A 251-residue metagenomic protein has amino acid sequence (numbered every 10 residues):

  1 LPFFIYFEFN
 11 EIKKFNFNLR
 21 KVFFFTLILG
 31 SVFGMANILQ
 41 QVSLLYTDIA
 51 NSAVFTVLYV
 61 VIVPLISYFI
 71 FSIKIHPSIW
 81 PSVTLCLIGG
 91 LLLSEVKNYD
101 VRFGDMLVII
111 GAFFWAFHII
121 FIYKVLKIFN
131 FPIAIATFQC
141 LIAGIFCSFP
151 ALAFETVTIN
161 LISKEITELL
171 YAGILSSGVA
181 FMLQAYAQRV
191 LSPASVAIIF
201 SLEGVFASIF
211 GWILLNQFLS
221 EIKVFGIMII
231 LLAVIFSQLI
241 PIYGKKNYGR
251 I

Functional and structural regions predicted by a protein language model:
L1-I28, Q41, Y46, Y68-P81 (+6 more regions): Membrane-interface interhelical linkers
P2-E8, Y59-P81, V205-F225: C-terminal transmembrane-helix exit sites in multi-pass transporters
I5, E165-T167, L175, S201-I251: C-terminal-most transmembrane helix of multi-pass membrane proteins
F24, I28-S31, L58, W80-L85 (+6 more regions): Hydrophobic residues within alpha-helical transmembrane segments of multi-pass solute transporters/permease subunits
G30, G34, I38, V60-L65 (+6 more regions): Hydrophobic/small/kink-forming positions within alpha-helical transmembrane segments of polytopic membrane proteins
Q41-Y59, F103-F114, S163-L175, M228-I230: Structural signature of hydrophobic alpha-helical transmembrane segments
S52-L58, I122-G144, S177-I213: Helix-helix packing/entry segments at the starts of transmembrane helices
I75-E95, A112-W115, C147, I222-P241: Hydrophobic transmembrane alpha-helices of multi-pass small-molecule transport proteins
